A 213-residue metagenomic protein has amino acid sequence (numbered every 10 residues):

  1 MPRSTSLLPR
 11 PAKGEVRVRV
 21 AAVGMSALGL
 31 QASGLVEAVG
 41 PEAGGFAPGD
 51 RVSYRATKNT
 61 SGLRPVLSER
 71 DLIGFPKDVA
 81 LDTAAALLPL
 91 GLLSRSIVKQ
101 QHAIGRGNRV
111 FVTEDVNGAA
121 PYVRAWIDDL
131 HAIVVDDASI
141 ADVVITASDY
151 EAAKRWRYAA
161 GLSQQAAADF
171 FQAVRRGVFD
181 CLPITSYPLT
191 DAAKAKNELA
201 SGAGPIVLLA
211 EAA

Functional and structural regions predicted by a protein language model:
M1-T5, F75, L92-L93, I133: Short gly/ser/thr-rich secondary-structure transition/capping motifs
L7-N59, E114: Glycine-rich beta-strand-centered segment in the early N-terminal region that forms part of a ligand/cofactor-binding
G14, A166-A213: C-terminal hydrophobic helical "lid"/dimerization subdomain of Rossmann-like NAD(P)H-dependent oxidoreductases
F46-G49, G107, S139-A141, F179: Local beta-strand N-terminus motif with an aromatic residue
V52-D115: NAD(P)H dinucleotide-binding glycine-rich loop of Rossmann-like/cofactor-binding domains, especially the beta1-alpha1
P89, D115, L162-Q165, Y187-D191: Short beta->alpha linker loops
A119-P121: N-terminal Rossmann-fold NAD(P) dinucleotide-binding loop
A125-V178, A210-A213: Glycine-rich phosphate-binding loop and adjacent beta-alpha segment of Rossmann(oid) nucleotide-cofactor-binding
